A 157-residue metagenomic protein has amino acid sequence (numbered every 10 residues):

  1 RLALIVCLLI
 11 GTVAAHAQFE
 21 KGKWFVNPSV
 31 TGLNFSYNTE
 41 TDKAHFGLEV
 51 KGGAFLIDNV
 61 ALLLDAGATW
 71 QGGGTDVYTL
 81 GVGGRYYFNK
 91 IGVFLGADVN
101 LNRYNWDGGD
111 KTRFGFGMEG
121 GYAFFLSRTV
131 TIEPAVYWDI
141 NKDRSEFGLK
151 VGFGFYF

Functional and structural regions predicted by a protein language model:
R1-G22: Cleavable N-terminal export/targeting peptides
A17-W70, K150-Y156: Short glycine/proline- and aromatic-enriched beta-strand/turn motifs that initiate or cap beta-hairpins
G22-W24, D42-L48, D76-L80, I91 (+2 more regions): Residues that define the transmembrane beta-barrel architecture of outer-membrane proteins
W24, D58-L64, I91-L95, F124-I132 (+1 more regions): Repeated loop/turn-to-beta-strand initiation elements of outer-membrane beta-barrel proteins
F25, S29, G84, F94 (+2 more regions): Outer-membrane beta-barrel "beta-signal"
V26-P28, V50, L64-A66, V82 (+4 more regions): Membrane-embedded beta-strand positions of outer-membrane beta-barrel proteins
V30-S36, A54, A66-G72, F88-K90 (+4 more regions): Transmembrane beta-strands of outer-membrane beta-barrel pores
N89-E119: Mid-chain, well-packed structural core segment of small domains
